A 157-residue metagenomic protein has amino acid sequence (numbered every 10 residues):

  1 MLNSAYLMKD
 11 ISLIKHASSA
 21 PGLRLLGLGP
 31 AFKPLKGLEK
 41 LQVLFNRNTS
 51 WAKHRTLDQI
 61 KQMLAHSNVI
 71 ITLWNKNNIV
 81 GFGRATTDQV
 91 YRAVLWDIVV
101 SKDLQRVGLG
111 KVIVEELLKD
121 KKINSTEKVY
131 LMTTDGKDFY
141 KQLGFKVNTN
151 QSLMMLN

Functional and structural regions predicted by a protein language model:
L2-L57, Q151: Short amphipathic alpha-helix that is part of the acyltransferase structural core
N46, Q105, K141: Short polybasic/polar patches that bind polyanions
R55-V99: A conserved beta-strand-loop-helix scaffold within acyl/acetyltransferase catalytic domains
L104, G108-I113: Conserved acetyl-CoA pyrophosphate-binding loop and the N-cap/start of the following alpha-helix in GNAT-like
D120: Short alpha-helical functional segments enriched in proximate histidine and acidic residues
I123-N157: Conserved active-site alpha-helix within GNAT-family acetyltransferase domains
